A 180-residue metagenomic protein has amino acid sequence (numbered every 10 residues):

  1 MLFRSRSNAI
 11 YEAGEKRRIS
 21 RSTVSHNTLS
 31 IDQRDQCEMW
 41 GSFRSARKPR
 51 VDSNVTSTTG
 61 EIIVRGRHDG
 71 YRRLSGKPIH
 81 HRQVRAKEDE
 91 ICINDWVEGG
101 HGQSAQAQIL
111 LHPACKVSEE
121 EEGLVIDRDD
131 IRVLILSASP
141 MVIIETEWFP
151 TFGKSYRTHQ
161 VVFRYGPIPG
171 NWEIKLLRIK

Functional and structural regions predicted by a protein language model:
R6-N8: Residue-level structural signal for beta-strand termini and adjacent loop
I10-K180: CBM-like, beta-strand-rich accessory domains located in the C-terminal region of large, secreted polysaccharide-active
